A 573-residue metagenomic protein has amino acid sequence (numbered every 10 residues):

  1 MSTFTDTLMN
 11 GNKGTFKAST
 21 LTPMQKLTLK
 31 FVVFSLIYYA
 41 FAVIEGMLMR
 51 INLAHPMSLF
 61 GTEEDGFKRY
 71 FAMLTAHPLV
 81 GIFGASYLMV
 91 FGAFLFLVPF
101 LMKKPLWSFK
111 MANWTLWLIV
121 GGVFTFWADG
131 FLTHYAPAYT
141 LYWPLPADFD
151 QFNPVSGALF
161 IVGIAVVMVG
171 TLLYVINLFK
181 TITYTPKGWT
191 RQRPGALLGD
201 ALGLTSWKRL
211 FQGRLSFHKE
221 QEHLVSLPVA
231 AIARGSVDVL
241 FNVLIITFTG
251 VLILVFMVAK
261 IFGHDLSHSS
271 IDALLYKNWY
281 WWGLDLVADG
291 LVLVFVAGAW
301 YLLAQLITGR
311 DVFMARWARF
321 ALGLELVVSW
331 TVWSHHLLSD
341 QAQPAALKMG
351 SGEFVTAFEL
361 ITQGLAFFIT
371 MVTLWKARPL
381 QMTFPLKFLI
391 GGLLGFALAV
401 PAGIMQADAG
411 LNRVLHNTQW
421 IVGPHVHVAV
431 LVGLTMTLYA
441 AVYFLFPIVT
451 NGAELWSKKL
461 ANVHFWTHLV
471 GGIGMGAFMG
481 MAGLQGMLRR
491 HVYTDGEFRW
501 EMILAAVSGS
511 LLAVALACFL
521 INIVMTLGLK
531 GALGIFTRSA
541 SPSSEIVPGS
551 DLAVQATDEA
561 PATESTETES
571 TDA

Functional and structural regions predicted by a protein language model:
F4-G14, L27-G61, D65-K104, F109-T140 (+12 more regions): Hydrophobic cores of alpha-helical transmembrane segments in multi-pass integral membrane proteins
K17-L27, V225-A233: Short, Lys/Arg-rich N-terminal segment immediately upstream of the first membrane anchor
G188-Q192, K208-V225: Intracellular loop-helix junctions on the cytosolic face of multi-pass helical membrane proteins
K219-L224, I261-K277: Short, flexible helix-coil linker/hinge segments at the edges of structured domains or between repeats
L337-A345: Membrane-interface helix caps and helix-loop-helix hairpins in membrane proteins
R378-F384: Histidine/acidic residue-rich metal-binding segments in metalloenzymes
R413-V422: Flexible, glycine/threonine-enriched loop-and-boundary segments that flank and lead into catalytic domains of large
A556-A573: Long, low-complexity, intrinsically disordered segments
